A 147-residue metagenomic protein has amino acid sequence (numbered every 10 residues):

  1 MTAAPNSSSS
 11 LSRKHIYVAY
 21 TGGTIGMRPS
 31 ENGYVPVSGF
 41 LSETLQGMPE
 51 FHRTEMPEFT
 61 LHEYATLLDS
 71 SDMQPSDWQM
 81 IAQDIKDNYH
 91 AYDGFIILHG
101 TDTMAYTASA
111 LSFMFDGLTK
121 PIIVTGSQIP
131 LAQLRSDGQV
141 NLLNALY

Functional and structural regions predicted by a protein language model:
T2-Y147: Active-site histidine-anchored catalytic micro-motif
